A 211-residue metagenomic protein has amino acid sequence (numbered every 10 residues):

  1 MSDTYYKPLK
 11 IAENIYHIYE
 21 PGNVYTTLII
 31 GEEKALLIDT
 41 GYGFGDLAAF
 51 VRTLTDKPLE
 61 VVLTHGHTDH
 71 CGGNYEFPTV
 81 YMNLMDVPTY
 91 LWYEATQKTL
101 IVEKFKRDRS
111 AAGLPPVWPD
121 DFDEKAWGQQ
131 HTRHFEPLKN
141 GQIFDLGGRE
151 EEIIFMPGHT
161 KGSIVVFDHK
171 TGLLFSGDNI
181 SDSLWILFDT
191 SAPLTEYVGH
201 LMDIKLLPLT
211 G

Functional and structural regions predicted by a protein language model:
M1-P8, V117-D123: Short, basic/low-complexity N-terminal boundary segments at the transition from targeting/disordered tails
T4-T53, V166-D178: Conserved beta-strand hairpin/beta-sheet module of binuclear metal-dependent hydrolase folds, prominently
I15, L59, F135, E151 (+1 more regions): Short, conserved active-site loop motifs that form the nucleotide-linked donor/cofactor pocket
I18, L138, M156: Hydrophobic residues at beta-strand termini and immediately following loops that shape nucleotide-binding pockets
E20, G45-D46, C71-G73, K161 (+1 more regions): Short N-terminal helix/helix-N-cap motif within the alpha/beta-hydrolase-1
E32-E33, T55-P58, N74-V80, H169-T171 (+1 more regions): Short glycine/proline-enriched coil/turn segments at helix->beta-strand junctions
K34-A35, Y42-G43, I143, E150-G211: Metallo-beta-lactamase
F44-D145: Active-site HxH/HxHxD metal-binding segment of metal-dependent hydrolases
